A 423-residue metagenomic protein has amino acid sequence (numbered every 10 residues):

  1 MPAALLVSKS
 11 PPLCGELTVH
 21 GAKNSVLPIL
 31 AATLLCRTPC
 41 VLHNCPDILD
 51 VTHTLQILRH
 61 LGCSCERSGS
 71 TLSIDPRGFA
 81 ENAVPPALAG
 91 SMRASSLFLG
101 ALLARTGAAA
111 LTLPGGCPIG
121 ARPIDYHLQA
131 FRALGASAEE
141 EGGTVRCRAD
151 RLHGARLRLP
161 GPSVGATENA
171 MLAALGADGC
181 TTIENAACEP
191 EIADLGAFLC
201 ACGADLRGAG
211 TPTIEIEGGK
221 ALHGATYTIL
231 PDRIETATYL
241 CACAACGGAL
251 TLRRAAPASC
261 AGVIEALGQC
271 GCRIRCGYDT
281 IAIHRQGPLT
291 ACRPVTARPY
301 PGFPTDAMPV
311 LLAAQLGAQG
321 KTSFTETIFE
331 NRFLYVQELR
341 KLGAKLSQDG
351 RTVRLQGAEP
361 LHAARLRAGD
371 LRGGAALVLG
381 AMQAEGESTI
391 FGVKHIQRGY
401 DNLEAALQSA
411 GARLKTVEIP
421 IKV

Functional and structural regions predicted by a protein language model:
M1-V423: Short, structured segments at the rim of ligand-binding sites
